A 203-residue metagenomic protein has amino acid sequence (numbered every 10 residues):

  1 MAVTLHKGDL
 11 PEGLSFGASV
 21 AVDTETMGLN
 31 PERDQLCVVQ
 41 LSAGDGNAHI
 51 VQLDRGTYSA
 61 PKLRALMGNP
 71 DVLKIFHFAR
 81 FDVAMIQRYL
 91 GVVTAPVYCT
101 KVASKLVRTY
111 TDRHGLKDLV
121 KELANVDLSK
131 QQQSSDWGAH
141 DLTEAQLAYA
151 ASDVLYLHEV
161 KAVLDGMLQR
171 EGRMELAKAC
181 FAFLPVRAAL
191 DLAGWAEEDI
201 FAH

Functional and structural regions predicted by a protein language model:
M1-H203: DEDD superfamily 3′-5′ metal-dependent exonuclease/proofreading module
